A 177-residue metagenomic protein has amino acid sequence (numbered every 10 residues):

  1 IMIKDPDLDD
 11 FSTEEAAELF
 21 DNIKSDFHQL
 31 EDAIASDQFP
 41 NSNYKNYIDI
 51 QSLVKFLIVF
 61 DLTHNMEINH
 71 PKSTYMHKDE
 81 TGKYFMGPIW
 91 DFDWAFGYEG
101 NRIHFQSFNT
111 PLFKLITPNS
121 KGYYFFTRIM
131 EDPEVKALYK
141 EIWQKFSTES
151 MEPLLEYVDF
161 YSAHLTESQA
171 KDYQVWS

Functional and structural regions predicted by a protein language model:
I1-H70, T74-S177: Middle-to-C-terminal accessory/interaction subdomains
